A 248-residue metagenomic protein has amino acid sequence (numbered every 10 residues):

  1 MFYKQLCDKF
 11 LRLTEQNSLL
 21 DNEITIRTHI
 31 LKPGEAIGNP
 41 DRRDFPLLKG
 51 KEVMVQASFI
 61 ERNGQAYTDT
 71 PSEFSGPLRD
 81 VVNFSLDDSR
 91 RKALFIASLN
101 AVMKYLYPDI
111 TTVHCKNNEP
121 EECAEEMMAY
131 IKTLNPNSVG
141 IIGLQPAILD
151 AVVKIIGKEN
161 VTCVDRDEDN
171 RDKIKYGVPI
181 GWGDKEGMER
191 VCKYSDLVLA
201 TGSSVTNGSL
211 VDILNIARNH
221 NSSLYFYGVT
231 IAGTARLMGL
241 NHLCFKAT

Functional and structural regions predicted by a protein language model:
M1-P146, A151-V153: Electropositive, gly/pro-rich neighborhoods at or near active sites that engage anionic ligands
S138, D196-L197: Structural motif
S138, E159-N160, S223: Residues at the starts of beta-strands that form the adenosine-phosphate
Q145, D167, T230: Residues in the short beta-alpha loop(s) of Rossmann-like NAD(P)-binding domains
I148-W182: Histidine/lysine/aspartate-rich catalytic loop segments that bind and position anionic ligands
P179-G187, C244-A247: Short acidic-hydrophobic, aromatic-tinged amphipathic segments that line or gate anion-handling sites
C192-K193: A short, aliphatic-rich alpha-helical micro-motif
S209-T248: C-terminal functional extensions of proteins
